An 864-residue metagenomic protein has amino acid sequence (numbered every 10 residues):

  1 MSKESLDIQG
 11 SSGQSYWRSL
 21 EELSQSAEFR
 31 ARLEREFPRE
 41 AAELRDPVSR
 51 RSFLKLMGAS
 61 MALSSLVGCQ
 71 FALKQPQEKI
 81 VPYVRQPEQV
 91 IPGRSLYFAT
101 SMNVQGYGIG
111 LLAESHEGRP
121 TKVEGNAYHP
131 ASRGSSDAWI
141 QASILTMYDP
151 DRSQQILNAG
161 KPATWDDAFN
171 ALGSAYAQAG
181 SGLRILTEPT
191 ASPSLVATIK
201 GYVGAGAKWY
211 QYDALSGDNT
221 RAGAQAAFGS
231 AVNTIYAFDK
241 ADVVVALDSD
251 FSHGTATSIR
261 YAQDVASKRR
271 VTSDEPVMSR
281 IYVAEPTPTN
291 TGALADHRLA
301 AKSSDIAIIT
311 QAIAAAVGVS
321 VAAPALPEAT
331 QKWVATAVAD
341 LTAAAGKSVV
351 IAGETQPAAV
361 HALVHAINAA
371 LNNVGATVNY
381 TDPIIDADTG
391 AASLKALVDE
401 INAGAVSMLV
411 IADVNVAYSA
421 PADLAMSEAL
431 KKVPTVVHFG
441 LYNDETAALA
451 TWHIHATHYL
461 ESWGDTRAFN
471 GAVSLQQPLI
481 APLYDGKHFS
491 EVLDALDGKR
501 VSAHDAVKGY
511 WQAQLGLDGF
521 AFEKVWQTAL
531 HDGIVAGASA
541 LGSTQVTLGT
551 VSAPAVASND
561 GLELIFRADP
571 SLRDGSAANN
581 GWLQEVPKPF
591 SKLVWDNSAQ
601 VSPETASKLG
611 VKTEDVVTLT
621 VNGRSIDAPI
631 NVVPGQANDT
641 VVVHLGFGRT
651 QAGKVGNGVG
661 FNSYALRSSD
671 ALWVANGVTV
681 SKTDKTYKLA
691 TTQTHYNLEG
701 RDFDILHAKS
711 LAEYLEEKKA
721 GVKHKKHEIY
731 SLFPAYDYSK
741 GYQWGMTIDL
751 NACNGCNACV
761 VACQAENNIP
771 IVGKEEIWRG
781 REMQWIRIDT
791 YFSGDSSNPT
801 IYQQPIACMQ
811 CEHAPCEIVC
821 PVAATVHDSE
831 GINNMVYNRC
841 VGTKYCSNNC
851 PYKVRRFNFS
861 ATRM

Functional and structural regions predicted by a protein language model:
M1-A329, A335, D569, P587 (+5 more regions): N-terminal export/assembly segments and adjacent metallocofactor-ligating motifs of anaerobic energy-metabolism
L44, P482-G542, D615: N-terminal leader/propeptide and maturation segments of large enzyme subunits in energy/redox metabolism and hydrolases
R184-L186, V244-L247, V349-I351, S407-D413 (+3 more regions): Structural motif
G254-E275, P421-V437, A472-L475: A short, gly/pro- and small-residue-rich
H297-I401, W511-W526: Active-site phosphate/pyrophosphate-binding segments
G404, Y418-A448, W452-E461: Hydrophobic alpha/beta core scaffold segments
Y442-Q476, E782-M783, I788, F857-M864: Flexible glycine/proline-rich, aromatic-decorated loop/lid segments
A513-S591: Long, low-complexity segments enriched in small/aliphatic residues
